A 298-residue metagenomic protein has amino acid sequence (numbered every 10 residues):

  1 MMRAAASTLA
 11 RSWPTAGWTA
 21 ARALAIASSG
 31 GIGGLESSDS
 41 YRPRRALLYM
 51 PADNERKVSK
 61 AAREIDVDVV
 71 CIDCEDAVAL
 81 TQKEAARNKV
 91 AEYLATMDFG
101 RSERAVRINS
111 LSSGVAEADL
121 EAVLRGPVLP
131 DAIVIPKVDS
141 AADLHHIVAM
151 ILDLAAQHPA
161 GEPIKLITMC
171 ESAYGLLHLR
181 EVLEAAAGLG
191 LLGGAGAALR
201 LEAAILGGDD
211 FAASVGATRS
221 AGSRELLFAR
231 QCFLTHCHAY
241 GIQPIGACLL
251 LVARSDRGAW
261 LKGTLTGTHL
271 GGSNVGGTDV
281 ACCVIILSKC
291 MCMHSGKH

Functional and structural regions predicted by a protein language model:
M2-S288, G296-H298: Expand to "…catalyze enediolate/carbanion chemistry for C-C bond making/breaking, isomerization, decarboxylation
